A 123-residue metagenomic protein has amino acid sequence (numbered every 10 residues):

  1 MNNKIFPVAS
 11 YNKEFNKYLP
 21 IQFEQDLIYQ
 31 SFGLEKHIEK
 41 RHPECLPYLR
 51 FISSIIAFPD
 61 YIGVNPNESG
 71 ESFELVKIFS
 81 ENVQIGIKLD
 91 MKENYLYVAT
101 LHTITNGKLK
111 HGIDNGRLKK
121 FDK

Functional and structural regions predicted by a protein language model:
M1-K123: Ribonuclease/tRNase effector modules and their secretory precursors
